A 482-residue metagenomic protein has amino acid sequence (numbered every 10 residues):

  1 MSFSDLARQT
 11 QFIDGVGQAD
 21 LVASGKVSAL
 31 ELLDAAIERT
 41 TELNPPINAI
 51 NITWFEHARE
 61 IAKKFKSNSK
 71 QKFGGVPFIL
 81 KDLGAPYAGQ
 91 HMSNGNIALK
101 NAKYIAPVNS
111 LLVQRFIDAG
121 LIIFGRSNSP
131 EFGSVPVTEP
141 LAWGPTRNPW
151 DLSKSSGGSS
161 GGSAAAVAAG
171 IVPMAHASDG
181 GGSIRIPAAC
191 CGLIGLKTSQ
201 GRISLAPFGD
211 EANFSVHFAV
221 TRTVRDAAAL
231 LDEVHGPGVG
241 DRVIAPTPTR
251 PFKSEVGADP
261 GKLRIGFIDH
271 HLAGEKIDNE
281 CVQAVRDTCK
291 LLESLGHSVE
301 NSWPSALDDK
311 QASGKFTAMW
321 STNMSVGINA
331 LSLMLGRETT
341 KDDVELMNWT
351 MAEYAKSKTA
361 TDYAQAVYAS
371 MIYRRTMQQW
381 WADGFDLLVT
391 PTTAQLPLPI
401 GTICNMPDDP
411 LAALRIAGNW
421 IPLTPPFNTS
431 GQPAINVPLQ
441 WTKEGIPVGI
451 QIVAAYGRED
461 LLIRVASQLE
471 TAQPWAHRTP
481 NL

Functional and structural regions predicted by a protein language model:
M1, I194-C289, A472-L482: A short helix-breaking turn/cap at a secondary-structure junction
M1-K63, S294-G296, K356, R478-L482: An N-terminal boundary/leader segment
F3-A7, F73-A98, G257-D269, A318-Q378 (+3 more regions): Short helix-loop capping/hinge segments that flank enzyme active sites or metal/cofactor-binding pockets
K26-D34, S110, P251-S254, I277-P304 (+2 more regions): Acyltransferase
A58-E60, N68-L141: Acidic/His- and Gly-rich active-site-bordering loop/insert found across diverse amide/peptide-bond hydrolases
A98-A106, D151-K154, D409-I421: A short acidic, glycine-rich active-site loop that binds or catalyzes chemistry on phosphate/adenosine moieties
A106-G238, N428-G449: Short glycine/serine-rich loop segments
I244, G314, Q365, G384 (+1 more regions): Short, surface-exposed loop/helix-turn segments at secondary-structure junctions that function as lids/hinges flanking
